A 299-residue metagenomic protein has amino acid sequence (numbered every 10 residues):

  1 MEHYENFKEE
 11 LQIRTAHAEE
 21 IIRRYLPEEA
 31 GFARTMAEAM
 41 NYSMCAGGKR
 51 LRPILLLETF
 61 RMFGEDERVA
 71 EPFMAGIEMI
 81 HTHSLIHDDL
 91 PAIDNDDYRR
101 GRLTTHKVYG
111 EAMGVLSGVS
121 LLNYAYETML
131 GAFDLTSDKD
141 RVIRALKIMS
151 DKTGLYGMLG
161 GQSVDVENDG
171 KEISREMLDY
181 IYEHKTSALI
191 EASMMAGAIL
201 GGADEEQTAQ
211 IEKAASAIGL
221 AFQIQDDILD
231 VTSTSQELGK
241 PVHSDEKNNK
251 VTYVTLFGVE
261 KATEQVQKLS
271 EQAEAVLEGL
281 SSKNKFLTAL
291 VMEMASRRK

Functional and structural regions predicted by a protein language model:
M1-L26: N-terminal amphipathic/basic leader segments beginning at the initiator methionine
I13-H17, L26, A30-L277, K285-A295: Mg2+-dependent prenyl diphosphate-binding active-site environment of isoprenoid biosynthetic enzymes
L280: Short arginine-rich
